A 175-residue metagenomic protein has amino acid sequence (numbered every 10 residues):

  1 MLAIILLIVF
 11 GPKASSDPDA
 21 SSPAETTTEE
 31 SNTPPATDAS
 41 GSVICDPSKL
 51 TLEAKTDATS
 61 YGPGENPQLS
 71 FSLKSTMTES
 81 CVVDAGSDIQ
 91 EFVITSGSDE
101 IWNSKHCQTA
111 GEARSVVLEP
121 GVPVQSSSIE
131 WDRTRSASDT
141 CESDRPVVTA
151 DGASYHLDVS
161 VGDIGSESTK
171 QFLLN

Functional and structural regions predicted by a protein language model:
M1-P47, E53: Membrane engagement elements in two modes
E29-S40, T95-G152, D158-N175: Extended, well-structured beta-strand/loop surface patches that form recognition or cofactor-anchoring regions within
T56-G62: Short beta-strand segments of immunoglobulin-like
E65-L69: Structural beta-strand segments of beta-rich domains
S70-S72, V93: Soluble periplasmic/extracytoplasmic beta-strand elements of cell-envelope proteins
L73-M77: Asparagine-centered strand-capping/turn motif at beta-strand->loop junctions
V82-V83, P146: Short consensus segments that form the blades of beta-propeller domains, in both extracellular/periplasmic
V83-E100: Short acidic, flexible loop segments centered on an aromatic residue
